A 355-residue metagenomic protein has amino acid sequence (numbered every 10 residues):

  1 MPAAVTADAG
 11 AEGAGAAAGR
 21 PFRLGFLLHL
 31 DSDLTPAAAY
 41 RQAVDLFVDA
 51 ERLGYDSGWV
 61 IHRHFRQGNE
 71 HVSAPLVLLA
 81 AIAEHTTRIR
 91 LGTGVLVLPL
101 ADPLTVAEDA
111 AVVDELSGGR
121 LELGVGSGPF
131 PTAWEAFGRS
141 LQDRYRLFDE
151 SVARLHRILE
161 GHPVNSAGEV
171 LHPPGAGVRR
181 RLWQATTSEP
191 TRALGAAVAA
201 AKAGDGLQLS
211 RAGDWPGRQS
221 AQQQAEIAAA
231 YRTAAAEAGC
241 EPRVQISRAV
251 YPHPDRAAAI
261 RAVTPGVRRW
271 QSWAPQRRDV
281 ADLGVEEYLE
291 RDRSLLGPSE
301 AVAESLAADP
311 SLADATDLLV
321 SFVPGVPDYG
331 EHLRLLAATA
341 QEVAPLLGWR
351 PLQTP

Functional and structural regions predicted by a protein language model:
M1-R90, V178-R180: N-terminal beta1-alpha1-beta2 module of alpha/beta enzyme domains
P2-D8, G13-R20, Q142-H172, R218-T316 (+2 more regions): An alpha-helical appendage that flanks or caps ligand/catalytic pockets
P2-F22, D102-S210, R218, Q222-A229 (+1 more regions): Internal, glycine-rich beta/alpha segment that forms the wall or movable "lid" of small-molecule/cofactor binding
L24-L28, G58-V60, L91-T93, L121-V125 (+4 more regions): Hydrophobic faces of well-ordered beta-strands that scaffold small-molecule active sites in alpha/beta enzyme cores
L27-Y40, L96-L104, V178-T191, L289-E300: Active-site mouth loops of central-metabolism enzymes
A37-D49, D109, P190-V198, S299-D309: Short, acidic/polar
A50, G54, H62, I82 (+8 more regions): Conserved, mostly hydrophobic/aromatic
S57-I82, V97, P129, R211-R218 (+1 more regions): Glycine-rich, proline-tolerant flexible connector loops at the mouths of alpha/beta enzymes
